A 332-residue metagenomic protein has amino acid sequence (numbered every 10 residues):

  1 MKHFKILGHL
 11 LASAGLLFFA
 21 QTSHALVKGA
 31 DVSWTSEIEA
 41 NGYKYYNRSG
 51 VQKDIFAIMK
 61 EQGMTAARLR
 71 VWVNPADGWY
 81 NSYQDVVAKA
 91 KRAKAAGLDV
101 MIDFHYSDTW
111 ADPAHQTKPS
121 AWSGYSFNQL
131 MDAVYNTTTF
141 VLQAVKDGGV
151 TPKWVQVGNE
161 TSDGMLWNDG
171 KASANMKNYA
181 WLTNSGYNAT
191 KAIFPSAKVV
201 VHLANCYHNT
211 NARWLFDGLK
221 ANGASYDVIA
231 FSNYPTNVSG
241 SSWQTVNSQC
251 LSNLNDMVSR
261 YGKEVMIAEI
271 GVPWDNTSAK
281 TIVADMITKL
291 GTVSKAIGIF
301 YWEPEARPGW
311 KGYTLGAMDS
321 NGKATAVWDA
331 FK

Functional and structural regions predicted by a protein language model:
M1-L11: Bacterial N-terminal signal peptides that target proteins for export
F19-A25: Sec/Tat signal peptide C-region and signal peptidase I cleavage site
L26-D99, H105-V134, F140, Q156 (+1 more regions): N-terminal substrate-binding region of glycoside hydrolase catalytic domains
V27-G29, A66-R68, D99-M101, P152-Q156 (+4 more regions): Structural preference for beta-strand elements that scaffold enzyme active sites
S33-T35, W72-N74, H105-T109, V157-S162 (+4 more regions): Active-site beta-loop-alpha junctions enriched in small/polar residues
A40-Y45, D256-G262, W274-K332: Aromatic-rich peripheral "rim/lid" segments of glycoside hydrolase catalytic domains that contact and position glycan
D54-G63, A88-D99, Q143-V150, A192 (+3 more regions): Acidic (Asp/Glu)-rich catalytic clusters
S82-V87, D112-Y226, V238-S252, N276-M286 (+1 more regions): Active-site cleft segment of glycoside hydrolase catalytic domains centered on the general acid/base Glu
